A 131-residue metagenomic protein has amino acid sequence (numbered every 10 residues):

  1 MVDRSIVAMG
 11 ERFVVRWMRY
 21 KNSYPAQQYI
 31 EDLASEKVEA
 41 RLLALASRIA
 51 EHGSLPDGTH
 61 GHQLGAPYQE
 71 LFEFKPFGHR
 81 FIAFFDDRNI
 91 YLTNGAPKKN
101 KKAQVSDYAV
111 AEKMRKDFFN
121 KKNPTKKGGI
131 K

Functional and structural regions predicted by a protein language model:
M1-G78, N89-I90, P97-K131: Basic, Lys/Arg-enriched alpha-helical interface segments
I82-L92: Active-site beta-strand-loop-beta-strand hairpin of nuclease catalytic cores that positions key catalytic residues
